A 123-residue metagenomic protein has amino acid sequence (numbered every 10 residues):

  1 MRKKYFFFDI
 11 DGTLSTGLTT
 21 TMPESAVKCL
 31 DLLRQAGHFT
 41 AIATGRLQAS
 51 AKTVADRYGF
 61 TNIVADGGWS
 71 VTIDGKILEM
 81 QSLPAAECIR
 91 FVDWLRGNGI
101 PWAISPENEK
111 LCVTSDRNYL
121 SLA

Functional and structural regions predicted by a protein language model:
M1-K3, G37, G99: A general structural motif
R2-T19: Asp-based phosphoryl-transfer active-site loop
M22-S25, P84-A85: Charged helix-capping and loop-helix junction motifs
E24-G37, R90, W94: Catalytic-core regions built around general acid/base machinery
L30-K52, G67, W102-E109: Substrate-recognition element of Asp-dependent hydrolases with the DxDx(T/V) motif
K52-F60, D116-L120: Glycine-rich loop at the start of a catalytic domain that most often binds anionic cofactors/ligands
D56-D74: Structural recognition of alpha->loop->beta junctions
W69-A123: HAD-like small-molecule phosphatases
